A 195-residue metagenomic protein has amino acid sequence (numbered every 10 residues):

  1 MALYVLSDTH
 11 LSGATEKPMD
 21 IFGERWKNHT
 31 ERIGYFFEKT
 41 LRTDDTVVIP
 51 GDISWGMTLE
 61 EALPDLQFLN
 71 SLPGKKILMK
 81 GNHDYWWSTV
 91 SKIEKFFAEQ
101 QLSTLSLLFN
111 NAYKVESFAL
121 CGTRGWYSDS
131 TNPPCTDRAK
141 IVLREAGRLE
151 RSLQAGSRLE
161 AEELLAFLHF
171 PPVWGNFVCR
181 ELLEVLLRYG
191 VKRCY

Functional and structural regions predicted by a protein language model:
A2, T15-V115, V178-Y195: Core catalytic region of metal-dependent phosphoesterases/phosphodiesterases, especially metallo-beta-lactamase-like
A2-D8: Short, hydrophobic/glycine-enriched beta-strand segments
L6, P50, K80, C121-R124: Short glycine-rich loop/turn motifs that provide flexible caps or phosphate-binding loops at active sites
T9-E16, T40, S88-E181, V185-L187: Conserved catalytic scaffold of divalent metal-dependent phosphoesterases
